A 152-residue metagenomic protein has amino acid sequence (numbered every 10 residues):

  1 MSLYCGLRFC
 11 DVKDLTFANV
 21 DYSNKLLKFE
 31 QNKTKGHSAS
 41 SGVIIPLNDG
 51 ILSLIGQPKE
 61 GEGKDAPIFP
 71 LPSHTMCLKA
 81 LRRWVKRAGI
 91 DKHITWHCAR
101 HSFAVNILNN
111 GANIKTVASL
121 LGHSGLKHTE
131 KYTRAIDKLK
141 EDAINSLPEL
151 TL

Functional and structural regions predicted by a protein language model:
M1-D14, N110-A112, H123: A short, glycine-centered helix-capping/turn motif at helix boundaries that positions DNA-contacting or catalytic
C5, C10, D14-G56: Conserved tyrosine-mediated DNA breakage-rejoining catalytic core shared by Y-recombinases
N19-L26, D91-H93, A112-K131: Short, polar N-cap/turn motifs at the start of nucleic acid-interacting alpha helices
S23, S41, G63, I90 (+1 more regions): Exposed loop/turn and edge beta-strand positions of beta-sandwich/beta-sheet ligand-binding modules
Q31-K35, H74, L121, G125-S146: Catalytic-site neighborhood detector that most strongly recognizes the C-terminal catalytic loop/helix of tyrosine
K35-G56, G63-R83, T95: C-terminal catalytic core of Y-nucleophile DNA break-rejoin enzymes
Q57, G61-G63, P148-L152: C-terminal secondary-structure termini that scaffold catalytic or DNA-interacting sites
P72-H74, D91-G111, T133: Short basic/aromatic active-site micro-motif
